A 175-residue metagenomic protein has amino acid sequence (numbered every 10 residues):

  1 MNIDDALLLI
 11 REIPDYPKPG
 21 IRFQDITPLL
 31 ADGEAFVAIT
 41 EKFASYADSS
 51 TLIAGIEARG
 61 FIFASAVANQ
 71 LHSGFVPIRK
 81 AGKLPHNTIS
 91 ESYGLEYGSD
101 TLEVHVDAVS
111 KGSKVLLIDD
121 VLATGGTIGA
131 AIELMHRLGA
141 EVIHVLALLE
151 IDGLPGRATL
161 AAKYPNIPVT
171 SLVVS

Functional and structural regions predicted by a protein language model:
M1-S175: PRPP-associated nucleotide enzymes
